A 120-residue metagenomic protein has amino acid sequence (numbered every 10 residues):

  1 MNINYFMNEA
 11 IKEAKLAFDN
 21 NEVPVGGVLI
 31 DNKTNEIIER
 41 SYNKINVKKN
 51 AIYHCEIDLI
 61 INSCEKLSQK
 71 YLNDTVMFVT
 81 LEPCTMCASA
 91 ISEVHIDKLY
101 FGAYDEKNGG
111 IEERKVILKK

Functional and structural regions predicted by a protein language model:
M1-N20: Short, basic/aromatic recognition patches
A10, G26, L59: Conserved hydrophobic/aromatic pocket- or pore-lining residues that grip, position, or stack substrates in active sites
N21-V25, N73: Short, basic and Ser/Thr-rich N-terminal targeting/leader segments
V25-D31: Short beta-strand scaffold segments in enzyme catalytic cores
K33-I38: Short, glycine-anchored, charge-dense loop/turn motifs used at functional sites
E39-K120: Zn2+-dependent cytidine deaminase-like catalytic core
